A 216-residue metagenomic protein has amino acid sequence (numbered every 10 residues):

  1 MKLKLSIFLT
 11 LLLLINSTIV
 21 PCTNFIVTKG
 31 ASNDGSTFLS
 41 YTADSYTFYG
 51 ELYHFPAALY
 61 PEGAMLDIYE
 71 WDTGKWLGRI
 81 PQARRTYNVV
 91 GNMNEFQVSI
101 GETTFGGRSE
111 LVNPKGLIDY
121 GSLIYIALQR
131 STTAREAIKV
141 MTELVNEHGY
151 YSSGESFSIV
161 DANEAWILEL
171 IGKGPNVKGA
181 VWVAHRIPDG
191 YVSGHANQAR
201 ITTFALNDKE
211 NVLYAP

Functional and structural regions predicted by a protein language model:
K4-I15: Sec-dependent N-terminal signal peptides
I15-P21: Sec/Tat signal peptide C-region and signal peptidase I cleavage site
C22-Y120, V140-P216: A contiguous strand-loop segment
V112-N113, S122-S131: Second-shell loop/turn segments in exported
L128, A134, S152: Cysteine-dependent hydrolase recognition
